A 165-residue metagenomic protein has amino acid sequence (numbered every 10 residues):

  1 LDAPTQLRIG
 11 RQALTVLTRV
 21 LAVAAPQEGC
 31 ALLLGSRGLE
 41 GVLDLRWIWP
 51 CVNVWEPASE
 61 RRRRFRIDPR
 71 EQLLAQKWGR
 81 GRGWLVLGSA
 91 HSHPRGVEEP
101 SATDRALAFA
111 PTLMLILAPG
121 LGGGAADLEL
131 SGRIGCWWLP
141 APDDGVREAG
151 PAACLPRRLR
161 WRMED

Functional and structural regions predicted by a protein language model:
L1-V86, P94-D165: Conserved beta-strand-loop surface patch within small alpha/beta domains used for substrate/adaptor or ligand engagement
